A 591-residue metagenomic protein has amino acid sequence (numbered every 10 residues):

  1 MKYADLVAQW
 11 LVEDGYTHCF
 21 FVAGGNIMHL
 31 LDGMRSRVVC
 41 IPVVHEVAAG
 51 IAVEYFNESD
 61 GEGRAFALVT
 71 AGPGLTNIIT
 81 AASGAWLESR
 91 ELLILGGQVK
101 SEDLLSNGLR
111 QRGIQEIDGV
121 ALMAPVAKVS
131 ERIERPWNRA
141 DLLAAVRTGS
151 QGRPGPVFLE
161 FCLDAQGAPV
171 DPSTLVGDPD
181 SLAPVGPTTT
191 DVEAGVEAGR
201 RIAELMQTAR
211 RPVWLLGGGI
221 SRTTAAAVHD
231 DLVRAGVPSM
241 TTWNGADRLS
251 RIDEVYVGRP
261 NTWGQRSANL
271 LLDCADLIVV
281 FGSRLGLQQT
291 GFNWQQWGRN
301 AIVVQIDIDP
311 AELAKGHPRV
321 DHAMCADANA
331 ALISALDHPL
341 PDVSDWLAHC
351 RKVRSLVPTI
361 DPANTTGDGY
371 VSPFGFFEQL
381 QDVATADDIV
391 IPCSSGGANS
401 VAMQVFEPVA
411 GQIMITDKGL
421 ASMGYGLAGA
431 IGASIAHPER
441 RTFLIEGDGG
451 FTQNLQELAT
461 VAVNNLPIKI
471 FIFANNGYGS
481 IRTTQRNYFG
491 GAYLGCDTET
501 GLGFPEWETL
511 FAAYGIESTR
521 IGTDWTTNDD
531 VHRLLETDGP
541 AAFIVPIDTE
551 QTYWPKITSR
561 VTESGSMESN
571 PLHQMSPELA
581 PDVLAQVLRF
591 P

Functional and structural regions predicted by a protein language model:
M1-D342, P467-I470, G490-G491, E506 (+2 more regions): N-terminal alpha/beta PP-like core and its mobile active-site loop of ThDP/TPP-dependent enzymes
K2, P172-S173, S181, R200 (+5 more regions): Phosphate/pyrophosphate-binding active-site segments
K2-G15, F21-M34, H229, R351-A428 (+1 more regions): Active-site diphosphate/adenylate-binding microenvironment
L104-I114, T262, C274, L313-G316 (+3 more regions): Thiamine diphosphate
V126, Q379-D388, F511-I516: A structural motif corresponding to the C-terminal end of an alpha-helix and its immediate exit/capping segment
L163-Q166, G397, E550: Short, internal active-site loops enriched in acidic
G217-S221, T365, G447: Conserved short loop/turn motifs at secondary-structure junctions
